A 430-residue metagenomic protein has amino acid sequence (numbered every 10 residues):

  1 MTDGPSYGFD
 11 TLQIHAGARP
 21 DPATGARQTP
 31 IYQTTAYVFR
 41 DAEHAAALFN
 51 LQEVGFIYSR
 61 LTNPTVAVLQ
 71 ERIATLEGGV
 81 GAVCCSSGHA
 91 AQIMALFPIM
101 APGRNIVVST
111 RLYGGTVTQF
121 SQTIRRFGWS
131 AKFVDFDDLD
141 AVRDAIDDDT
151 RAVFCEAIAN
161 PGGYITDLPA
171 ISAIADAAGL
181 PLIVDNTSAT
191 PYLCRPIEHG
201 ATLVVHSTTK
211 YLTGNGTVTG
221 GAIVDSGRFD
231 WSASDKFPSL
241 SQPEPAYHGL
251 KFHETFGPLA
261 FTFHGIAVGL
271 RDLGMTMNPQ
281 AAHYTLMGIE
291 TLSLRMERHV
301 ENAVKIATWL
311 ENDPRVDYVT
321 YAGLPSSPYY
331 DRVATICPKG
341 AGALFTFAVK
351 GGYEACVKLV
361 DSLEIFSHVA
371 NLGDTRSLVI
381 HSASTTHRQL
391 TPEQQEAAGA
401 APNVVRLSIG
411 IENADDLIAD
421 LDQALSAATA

Functional and structural regions predicted by a protein language model:
T2-G4, Q13-P22, A82-N312: Conserved PLP-enzyme active-site core in the AAT-like
T2-N63, E71-R72: N-terminal "arm"/small-domain region of PLP-dependent enzymes with the aminotransferase-like
A36, S226-F229, V349-G352: Short loop segments at secondary-structure junctions
D41-I93, G115-T123: Conserved N-terminal alpha-helix of the aminotransferase class I/II PLP-enzyme fold
S121-Q122, F127-S130, D148, R295 (+2 more regions): PLP-dependent enzyme catalytic core of the Aspartate aminotransferase-like
V153, G221-I223, V319, F345 (+1 more regions): Well-ordered beta-strand positions enriched in small/hydrophobic/aromatic, beta-favoring residues
L273-A282, M287, T291, M296-R298 (+3 more regions): Conserved small-domain helix->loop->beta segment predominantly found in fold-type I
